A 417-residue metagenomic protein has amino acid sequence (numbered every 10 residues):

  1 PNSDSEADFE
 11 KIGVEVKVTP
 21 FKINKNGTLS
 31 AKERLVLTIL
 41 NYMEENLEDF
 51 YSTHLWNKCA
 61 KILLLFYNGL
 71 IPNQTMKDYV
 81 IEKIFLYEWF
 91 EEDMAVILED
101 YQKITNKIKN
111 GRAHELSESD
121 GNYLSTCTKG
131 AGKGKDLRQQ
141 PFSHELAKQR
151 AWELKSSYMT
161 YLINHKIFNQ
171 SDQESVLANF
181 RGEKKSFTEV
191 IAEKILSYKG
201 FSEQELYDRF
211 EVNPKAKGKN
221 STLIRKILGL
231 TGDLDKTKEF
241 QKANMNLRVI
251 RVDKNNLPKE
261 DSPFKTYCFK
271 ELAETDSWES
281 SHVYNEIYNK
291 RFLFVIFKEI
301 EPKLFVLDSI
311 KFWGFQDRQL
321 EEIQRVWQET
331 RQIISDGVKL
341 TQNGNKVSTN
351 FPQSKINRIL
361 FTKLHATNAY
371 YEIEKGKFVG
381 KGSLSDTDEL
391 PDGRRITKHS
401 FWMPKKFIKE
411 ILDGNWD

Functional and structural regions predicted by a protein language model:
P1-D417: Nucleic-acid endonuclease domains
